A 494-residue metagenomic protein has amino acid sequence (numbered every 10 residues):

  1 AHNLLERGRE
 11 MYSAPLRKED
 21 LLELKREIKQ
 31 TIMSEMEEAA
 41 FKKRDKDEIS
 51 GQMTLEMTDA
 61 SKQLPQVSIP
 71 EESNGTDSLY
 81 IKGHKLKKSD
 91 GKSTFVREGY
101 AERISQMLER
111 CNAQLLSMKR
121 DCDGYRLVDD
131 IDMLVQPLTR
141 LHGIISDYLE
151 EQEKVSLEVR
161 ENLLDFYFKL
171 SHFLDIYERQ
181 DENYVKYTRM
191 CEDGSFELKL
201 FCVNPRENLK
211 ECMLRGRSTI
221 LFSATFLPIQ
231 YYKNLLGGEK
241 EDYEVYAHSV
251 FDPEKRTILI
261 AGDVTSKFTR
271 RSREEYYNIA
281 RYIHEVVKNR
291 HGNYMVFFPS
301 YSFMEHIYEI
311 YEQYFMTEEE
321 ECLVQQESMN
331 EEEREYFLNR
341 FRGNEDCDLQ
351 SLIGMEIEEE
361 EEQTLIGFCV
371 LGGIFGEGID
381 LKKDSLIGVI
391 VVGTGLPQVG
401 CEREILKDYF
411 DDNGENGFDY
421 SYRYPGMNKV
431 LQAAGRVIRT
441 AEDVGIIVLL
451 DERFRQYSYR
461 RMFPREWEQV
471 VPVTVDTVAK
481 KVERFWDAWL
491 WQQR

Functional and structural regions predicted by a protein language model:
A1-R494: ASCE RecA-like P-loop NTPase motor cores that couple ATP hydrolysis to mechanical translocation on nucleic acids
